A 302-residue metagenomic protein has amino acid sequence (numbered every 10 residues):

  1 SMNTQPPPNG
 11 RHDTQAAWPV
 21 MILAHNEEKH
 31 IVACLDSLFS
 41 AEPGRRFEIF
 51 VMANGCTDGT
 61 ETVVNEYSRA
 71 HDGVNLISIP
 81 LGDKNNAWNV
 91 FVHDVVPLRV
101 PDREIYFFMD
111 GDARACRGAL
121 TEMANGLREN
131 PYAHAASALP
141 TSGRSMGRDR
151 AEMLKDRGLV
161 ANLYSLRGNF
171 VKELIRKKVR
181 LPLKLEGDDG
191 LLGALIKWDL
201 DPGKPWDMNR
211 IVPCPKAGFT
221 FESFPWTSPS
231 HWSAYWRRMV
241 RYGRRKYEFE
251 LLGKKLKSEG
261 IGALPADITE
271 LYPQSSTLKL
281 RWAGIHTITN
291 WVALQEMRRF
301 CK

Functional and structural regions predicted by a protein language model:
D13, D36-R46: Short, acidic, metal-binding catalytic loop of nucleotide-sugar glycosyltransferases
W18-H30, C34, A41, M52: A conserved hydrophobic helix/loop-capping motif in glycosyltransferases and polysaccharide synthases
H30-V32, D58-Y67, S78, G118: Acidic helix N-cap motif at the loop->helix transition within catalytic regions of sugar-transfer enzymes
S37, A53-V63, L81, A113-R114: A conserved acidic beta->alpha catalytic loop
T62-D94, L98: Conserved donor nucleotide-binding strand/loop of the catalytic core
V100-R114: Short beta-strand-to-loop acidic/aromatic patch adjacent to the donor-nucleotide binding site
R114-D149: Conserved donor NDP-sugar-binding/catalytic core segment of glycosyltransferases
F224-K302: Terminal low-complexity segments of carbohydrate-biosynthetic enzymes
